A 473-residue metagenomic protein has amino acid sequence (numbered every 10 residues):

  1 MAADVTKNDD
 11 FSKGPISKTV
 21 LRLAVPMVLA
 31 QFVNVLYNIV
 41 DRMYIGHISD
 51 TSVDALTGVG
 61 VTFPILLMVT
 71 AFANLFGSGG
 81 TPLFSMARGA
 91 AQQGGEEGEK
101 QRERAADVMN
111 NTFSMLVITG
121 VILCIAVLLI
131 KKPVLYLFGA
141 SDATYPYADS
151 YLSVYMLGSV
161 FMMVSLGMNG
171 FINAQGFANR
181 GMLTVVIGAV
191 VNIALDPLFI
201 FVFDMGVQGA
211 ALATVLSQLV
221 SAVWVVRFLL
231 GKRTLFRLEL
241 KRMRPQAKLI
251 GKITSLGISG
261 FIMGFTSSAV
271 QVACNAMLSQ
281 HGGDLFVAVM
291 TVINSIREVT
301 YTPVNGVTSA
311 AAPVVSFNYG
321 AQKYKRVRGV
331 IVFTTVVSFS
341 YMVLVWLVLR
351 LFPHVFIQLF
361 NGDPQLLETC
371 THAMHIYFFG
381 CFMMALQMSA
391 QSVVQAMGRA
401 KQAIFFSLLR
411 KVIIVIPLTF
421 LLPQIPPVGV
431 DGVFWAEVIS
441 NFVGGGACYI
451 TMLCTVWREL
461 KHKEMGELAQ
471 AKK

Functional and structural regions predicted by a protein language model:
M1-A24, F84-V160, V202-G257, V315-G380 (+1 more regions): Short alpha-helical transmembrane segments in multi-pass integral membrane proteins
F11-M43, H47-T51, P64-G79, L83 (+6 more regions): N-terminal transmembrane alpha-helices
R22-D41, V154, S165, G188 (+4 more regions): Transmembrane helical elements of multi-pass membrane transporters/channels
M27, Q31, M43, P82 (+16 more regions): Transmembrane alpha-helix boundary and packing residues in multipass membrane permease domains and related
A30, N74, Y155-N173, T184-A189 (+5 more regions): Short runs within selected transmembrane alpha-helices of multi-pass transporters and secretion channels
F32, L36-T57, L135-D142, L198-M205 (+5 more regions): Helix-terminus/linker motif at the lipid-water interface of multi-pass membrane proteins
V53-P64, A148-L152, A211, D284-V299 (+2 more regions): Small-residue hotspots at the loop-to-helix junctions and early N-terminal turns of transmembrane alpha-helices
L56-I125, M162-G181, N275, V289-L347 (+2 more regions): Small-residue-rich hydrophobic transmembrane alpha-helices
